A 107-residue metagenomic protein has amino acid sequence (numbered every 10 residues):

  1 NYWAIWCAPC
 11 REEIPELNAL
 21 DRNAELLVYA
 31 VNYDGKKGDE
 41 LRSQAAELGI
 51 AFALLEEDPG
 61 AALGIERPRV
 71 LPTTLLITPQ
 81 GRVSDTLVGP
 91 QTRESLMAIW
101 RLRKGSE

Functional and structural regions predicted by a protein language model:
N1, A30-N32, L76: Hydrophobic beta-strand core positions in alpha/beta domains
N1-A8: Short active-site neighborhood of thiol/selenol oxidoreductases, capturing the structured segment around
I5, K36, R82: Conserved Rossmann-like nucleotide-cofactor binding loop
W6, N18-A24, Q91, W100-K104: Sec/Tat-exported extracytoplasmic proteins
R11-L48, P59-G64: Structural microenvironment flanking redox-active thiols in thiol-disulfide oxidoreductases
S43-A51, E56-K104: Thiol/disulfide oxidoreductase modules built on the thioredoxin-like
